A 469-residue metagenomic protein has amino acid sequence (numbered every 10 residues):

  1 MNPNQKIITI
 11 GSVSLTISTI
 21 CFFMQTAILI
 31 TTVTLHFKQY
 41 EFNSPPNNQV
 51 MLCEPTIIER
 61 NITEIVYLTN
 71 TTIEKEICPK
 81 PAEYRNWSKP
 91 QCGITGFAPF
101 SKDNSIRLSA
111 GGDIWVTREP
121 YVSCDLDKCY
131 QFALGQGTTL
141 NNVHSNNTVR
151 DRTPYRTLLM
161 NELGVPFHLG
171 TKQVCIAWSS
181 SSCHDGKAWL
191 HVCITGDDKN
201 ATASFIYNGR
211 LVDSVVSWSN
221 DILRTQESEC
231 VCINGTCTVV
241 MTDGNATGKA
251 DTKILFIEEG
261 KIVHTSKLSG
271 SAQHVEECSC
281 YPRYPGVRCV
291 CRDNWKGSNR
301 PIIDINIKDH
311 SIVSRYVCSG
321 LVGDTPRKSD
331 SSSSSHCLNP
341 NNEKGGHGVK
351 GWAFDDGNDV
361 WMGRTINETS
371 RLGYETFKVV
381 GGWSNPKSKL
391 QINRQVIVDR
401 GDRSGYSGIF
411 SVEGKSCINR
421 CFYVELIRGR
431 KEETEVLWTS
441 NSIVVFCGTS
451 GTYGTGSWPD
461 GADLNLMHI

Functional and structural regions predicted by a protein language model:
N2-Q39: Single-pass membrane-anchoring alpha-helices
T32-M51, C78-K80: Membrane-proximal alpha-helical anchors
L52-I77: Serine/threonine-rich low-complexity intrinsically disordered regions
P79-I106, G111-Q173, H184-L223, I233-T236 (+5 more regions): Beta-rich carbohydrate-recognition and catalytic domains
N104, P120, S179-S181, Q226-E229 (+2 more regions): Beta-propeller and closely related beta-sheet repeat lectin domains
R118, W178, G405-G414: Exposed aromatic-hydrophobic patches
